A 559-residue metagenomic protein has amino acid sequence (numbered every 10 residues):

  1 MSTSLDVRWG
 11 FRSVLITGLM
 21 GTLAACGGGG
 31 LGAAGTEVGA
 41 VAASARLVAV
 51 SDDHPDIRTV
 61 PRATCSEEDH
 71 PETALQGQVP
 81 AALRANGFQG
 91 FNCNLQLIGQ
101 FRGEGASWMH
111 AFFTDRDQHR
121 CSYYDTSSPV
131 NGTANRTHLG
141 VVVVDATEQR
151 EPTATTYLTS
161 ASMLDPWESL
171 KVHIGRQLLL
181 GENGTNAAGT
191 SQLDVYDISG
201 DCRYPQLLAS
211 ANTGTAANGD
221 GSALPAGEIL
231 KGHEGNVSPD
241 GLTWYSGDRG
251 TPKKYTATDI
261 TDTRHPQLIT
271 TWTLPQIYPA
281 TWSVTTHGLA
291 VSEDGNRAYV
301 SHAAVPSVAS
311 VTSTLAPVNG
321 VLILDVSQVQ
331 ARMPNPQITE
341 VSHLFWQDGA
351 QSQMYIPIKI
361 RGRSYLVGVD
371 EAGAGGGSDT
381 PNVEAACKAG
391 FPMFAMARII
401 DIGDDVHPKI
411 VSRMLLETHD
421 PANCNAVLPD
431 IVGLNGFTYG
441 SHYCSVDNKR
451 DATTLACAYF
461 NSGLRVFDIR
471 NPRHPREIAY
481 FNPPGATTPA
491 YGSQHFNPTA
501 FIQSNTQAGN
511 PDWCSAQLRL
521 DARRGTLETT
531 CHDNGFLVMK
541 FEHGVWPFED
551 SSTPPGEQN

Functional and structural regions predicted by a protein language model:
S2-L15: Bacterial N-terminal signal peptides that target proteins for export
T22-A25: C-terminal motif of bacterial Sec signal peptides marking the signal peptidase cleavage site
G27-G30: Bacterial signal peptide processing site
A34, V38-V41: Composition-driven recognition of long, low-complexity, acid-poor segments enriched in small hydrophobic and small
V41-N559: Feature marking well-ordered beta-strand scaffolds used for ligand recognition
